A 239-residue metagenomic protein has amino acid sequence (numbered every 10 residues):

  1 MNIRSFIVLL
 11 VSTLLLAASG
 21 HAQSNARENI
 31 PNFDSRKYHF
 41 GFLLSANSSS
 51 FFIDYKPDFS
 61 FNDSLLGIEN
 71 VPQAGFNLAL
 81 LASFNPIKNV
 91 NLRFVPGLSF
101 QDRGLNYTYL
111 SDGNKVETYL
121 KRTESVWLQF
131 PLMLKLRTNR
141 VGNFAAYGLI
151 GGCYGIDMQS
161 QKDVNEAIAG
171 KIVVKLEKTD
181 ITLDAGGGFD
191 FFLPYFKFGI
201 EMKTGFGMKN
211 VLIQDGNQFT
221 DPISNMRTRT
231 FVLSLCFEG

Functional and structural regions predicted by a protein language model:
M1-R27, F237-G239: Bacterial Sec-dependent N-terminal signal peptides
A22-A74, E238: Short glycine/proline- and aromatic-enriched beta-strand/turn motifs that initiate or cap beta-hairpins
A22-N25, L80, P131-L136, G187-G188: Short, well-ordered amphipathic alpha-helices
D34-Y38, A46, S50-F52, L81-K162 (+2 more regions): Gram-negative (and chloroplast) outer-membrane scaffold detector with strong preference for beta-barrel transmembrane
S50-Q73, Q101-W127, G155-D180, N210-T230: Extracellular/periplasm-exposed beta-strand and loop segments of Gram-negative cell-envelope proteins, dominated by
D180-A185, F189-G239: Predominantly the C-terminal beta-signal and adjacent terminal strand-loop region of outer-membrane beta-barrel
